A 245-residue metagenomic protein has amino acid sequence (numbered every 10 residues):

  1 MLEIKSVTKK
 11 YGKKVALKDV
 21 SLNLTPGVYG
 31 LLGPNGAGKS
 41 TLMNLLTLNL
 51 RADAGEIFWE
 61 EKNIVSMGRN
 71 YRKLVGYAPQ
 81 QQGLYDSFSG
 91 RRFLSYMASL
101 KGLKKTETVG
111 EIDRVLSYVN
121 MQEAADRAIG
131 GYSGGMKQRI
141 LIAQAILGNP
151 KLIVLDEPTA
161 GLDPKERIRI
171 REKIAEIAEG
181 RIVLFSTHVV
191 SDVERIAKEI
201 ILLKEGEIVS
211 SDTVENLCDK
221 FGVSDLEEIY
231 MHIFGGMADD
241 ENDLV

Functional and structural regions predicted by a protein language model:
G55-S66, N70-Y71: Conserved ABC transporter NBD signature motif
S87, A128-Y132: Conserved ABC ATPase signature
S95, S99, T106-A124: Conserved ABC ATPase "signature" region
I153-E157: Catalytic Walker B motif of ABC-type/P-loop ATPase nucleotide-binding domains
S211-D212: ABC ATPase "signature
